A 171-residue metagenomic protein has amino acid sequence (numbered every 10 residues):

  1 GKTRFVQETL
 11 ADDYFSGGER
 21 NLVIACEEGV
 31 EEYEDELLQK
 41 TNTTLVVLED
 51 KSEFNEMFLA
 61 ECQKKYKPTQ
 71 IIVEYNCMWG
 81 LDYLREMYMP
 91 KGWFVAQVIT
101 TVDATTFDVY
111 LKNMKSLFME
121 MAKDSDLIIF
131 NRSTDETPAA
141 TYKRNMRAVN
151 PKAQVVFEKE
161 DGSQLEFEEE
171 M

Functional and structural regions predicted by a protein language model:
G1, M121-D124, E169-M171: Unusually extended, aromatic-enriched hydrophobic runs near protein termini
T3-Q97, A104, D108: Nucleotide-state-sensitive switch-loop elements of NTP-binding domains
V23-A25, S116, E160, Q164: Residue-level signal for alpha-helical context at structural boundaries
K51-M57, F107, T137, E160-F167: A short acidic, often aromatic-flanked loop/helix-cap motif at beta-alpha or helix-coil junctions that lines enzyme
L59-C62, K112-K115, Q164-M171: Short, surface-exposed amphipathic charged segments that create phosphate/polyanion-binding patches used for binding
V73-F157: Phosphate/Mg2+-binding loops and adjacent switch elements in nucleotide/diphosphate-handling enzyme cores
P151-M171: Long, charged, low-complexity intrinsically disordered regions
